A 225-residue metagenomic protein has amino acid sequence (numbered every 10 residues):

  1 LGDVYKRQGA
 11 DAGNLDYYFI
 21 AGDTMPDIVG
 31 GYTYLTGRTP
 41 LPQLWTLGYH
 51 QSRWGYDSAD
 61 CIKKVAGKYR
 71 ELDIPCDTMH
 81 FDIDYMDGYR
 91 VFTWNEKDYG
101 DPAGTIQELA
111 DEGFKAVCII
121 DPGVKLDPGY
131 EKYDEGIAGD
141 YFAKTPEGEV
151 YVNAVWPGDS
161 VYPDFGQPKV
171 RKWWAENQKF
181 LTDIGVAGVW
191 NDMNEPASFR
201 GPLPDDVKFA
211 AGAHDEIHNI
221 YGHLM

Functional and structural regions predicted by a protein language model:
L1-Y5: Short, small-residue-biased leader/transition segments that mark boundaries at the very start of proteins
G9-M25: Compact, glycine/acidic-enriched structural inserts
Y18-I20, G48-H50, K144: Residues in well-ordered beta-strands of folded domains
M25-Y56, C76: An acidic-aromatic substrate-binding cleft motif
T33, G37-P40, R70, K179-V186: Hydrophobic/aromatic-lined pockets within catalytic cores
W54-D60, N95-Y99: Acidic-and-aromatic substrate-binding clefts and catalytic sites of carbohydrate-active enzymes
D57-E71, V170-K179: Short, acidic/polar
P75-M225: Aromatic- and carboxylate-enriched substrate-binding clefts and catalytic-loop regions of carbohydrate-active enzymes
